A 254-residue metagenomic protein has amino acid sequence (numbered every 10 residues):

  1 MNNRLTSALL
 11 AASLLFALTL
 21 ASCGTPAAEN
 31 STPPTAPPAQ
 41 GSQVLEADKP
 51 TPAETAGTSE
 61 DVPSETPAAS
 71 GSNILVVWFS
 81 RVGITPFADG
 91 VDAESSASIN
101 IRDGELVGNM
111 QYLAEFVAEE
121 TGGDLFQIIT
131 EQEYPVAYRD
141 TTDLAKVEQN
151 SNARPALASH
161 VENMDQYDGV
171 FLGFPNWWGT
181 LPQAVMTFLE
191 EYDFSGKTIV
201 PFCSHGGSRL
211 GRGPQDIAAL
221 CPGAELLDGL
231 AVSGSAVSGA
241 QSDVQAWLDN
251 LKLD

Functional and structural regions predicted by a protein language model:
M1-L10: Bacterial N-terminal signal peptides that target proteins for export
L18-S22: C-terminal motif of bacterial Sec signal peptides marking the signal peptidase cleavage site
G24-T25, P37, V44-Y167, D249-D254: N-terminal beta1-alpha1-beta2 submodule of the flavodoxin-like/Rossmannoid cofactor-binding fold
A97-V107, L172-P175, P201-G207, S233-S235: Second-shell loop/turn segments in exported
V107, Q111, E115, P182 (+2 more regions): Short, surface-exposed alpha-helical segments at coil->helix boundaries
L113-E120, D124, G173, F188-Y192 (+3 more regions): Structured segments of extracytoplasmic/periplasmic soluble domains in secreted or envelope-associated proteins
P135-P222: Helix-loop-strand module that forms the ligand-binding subsite of alpha/beta enzymes
E225-D254: Glycine-rich phosphate/pyrophosphate-binding loop and the adjoining helix
